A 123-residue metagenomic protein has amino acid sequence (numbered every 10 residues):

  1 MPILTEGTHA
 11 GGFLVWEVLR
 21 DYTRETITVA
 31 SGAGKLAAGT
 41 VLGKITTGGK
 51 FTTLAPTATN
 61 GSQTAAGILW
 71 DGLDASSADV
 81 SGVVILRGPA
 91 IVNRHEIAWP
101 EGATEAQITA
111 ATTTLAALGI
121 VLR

Functional and structural regions predicted by a protein language model:
M1-R123: Surface-exposed, low-hydrophobicity beta-strand/loop segments enriched in small/polar/acidic residues
